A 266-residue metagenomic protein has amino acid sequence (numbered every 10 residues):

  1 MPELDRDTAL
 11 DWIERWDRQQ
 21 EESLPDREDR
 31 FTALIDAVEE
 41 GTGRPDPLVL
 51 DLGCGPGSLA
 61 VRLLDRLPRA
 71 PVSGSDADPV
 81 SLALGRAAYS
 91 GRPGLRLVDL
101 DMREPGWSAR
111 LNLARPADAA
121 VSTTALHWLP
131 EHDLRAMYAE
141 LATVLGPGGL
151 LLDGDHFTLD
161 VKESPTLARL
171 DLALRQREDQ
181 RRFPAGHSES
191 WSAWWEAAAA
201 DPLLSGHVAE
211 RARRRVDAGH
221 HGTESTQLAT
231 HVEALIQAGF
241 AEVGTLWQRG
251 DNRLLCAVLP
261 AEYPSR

Functional and structural regions predicted by a protein language model:
M1-P45, S58-R62, G106: Conserved class I S-adenosyl-L-methionine
L50, S58-W107: Class I SAM-dependent methyltransferase SAM/SAH-binding core
G55: Conserved glycine-rich SAM-binding loop
V121: A conserved beta-strand element that flanks and buttresses the S-adenosyl-L-methionine
R135-P147: A short glycine-rich, Lys/Arg-flanked "PGG" loop and its adjoining helix->strand segment in the class I
L152-R181, G186-S190: Conserved class I S-adenosyl-L-methionine
T223-A238: Short alpha-helix
A241-R266: Core SAM-dependent methyltransferase catalytic element
